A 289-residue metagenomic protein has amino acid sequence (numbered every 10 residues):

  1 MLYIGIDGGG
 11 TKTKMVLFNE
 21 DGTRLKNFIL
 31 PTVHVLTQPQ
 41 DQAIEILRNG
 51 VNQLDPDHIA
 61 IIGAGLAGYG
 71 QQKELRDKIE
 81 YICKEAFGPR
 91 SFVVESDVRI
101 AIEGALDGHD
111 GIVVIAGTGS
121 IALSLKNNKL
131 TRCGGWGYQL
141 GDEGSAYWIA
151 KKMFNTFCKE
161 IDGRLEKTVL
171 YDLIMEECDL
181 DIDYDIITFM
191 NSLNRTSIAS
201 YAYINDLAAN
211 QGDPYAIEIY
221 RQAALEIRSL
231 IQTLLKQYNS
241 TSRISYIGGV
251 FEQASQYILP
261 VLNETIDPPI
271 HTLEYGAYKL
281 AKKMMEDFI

Functional and structural regions predicted by a protein language model:
M1-I61, I82, A105-I112, F154-I289: ATP-binding/phosphotransfer module of carbohydrate and carboxylate kinases, centering on a glycine-rich
G70-K167: Phosphate-binding/catalytic loop of phosphoryl-transfer enzymes
